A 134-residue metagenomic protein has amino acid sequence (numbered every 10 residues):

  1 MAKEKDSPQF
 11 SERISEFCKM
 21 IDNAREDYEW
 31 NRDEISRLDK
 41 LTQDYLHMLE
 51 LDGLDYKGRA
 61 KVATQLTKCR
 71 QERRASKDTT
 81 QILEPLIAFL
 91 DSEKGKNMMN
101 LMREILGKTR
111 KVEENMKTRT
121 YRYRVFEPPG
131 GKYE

Functional and structural regions predicted by a protein language model:
M1-A2, R73, V112-K117: Charged/polar interaction segments and conserved charged motifs
M1-N23: Short, charge-rich amphipathic alpha-helices with coiled-coil/heptad character
C18, R25, R32, D39 (+4 more regions): Residue-level detector of alpha-helical secondary structure
A24, Y28-N31, I35-L38, C69 (+1 more regions): Amphipathic alpha-helical coiled-coil segments
Y28, R59, L66: Short, charged/polar micro-motifs that form catalytic or ligand-binding hotspots
D33-V62, Q81, P85: Short E/K-rich amphipathic alpha-helical oligomerization segments
A63-A88: Amphipathic alpha-helical coiled-coil segments
T79-Y133: Charged, alpha-helical coiled-coil and adjacent rod-like segments in eukaryotic scaffold subunits that mediate
